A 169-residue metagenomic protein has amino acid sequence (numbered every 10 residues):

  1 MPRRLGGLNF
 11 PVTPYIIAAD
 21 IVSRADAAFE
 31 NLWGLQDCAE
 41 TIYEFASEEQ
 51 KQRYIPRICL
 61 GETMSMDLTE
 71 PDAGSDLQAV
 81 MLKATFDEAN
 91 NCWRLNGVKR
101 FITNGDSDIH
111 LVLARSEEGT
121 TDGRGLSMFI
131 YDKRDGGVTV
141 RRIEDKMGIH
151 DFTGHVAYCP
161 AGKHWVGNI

Functional and structural regions predicted by a protein language model:
M1, D67-A89, R94, V98-R100 (+1 more regions): Flexible, glycine/threonine-enriched loop-and-boundary segments that flank and lead into catalytic domains of large
M1-P56, L60, I102-G105: Internal helix-loop-helix
P2, A18, S47, M66 (+4 more regions): Buried hydrophobic positions in well-ordered alpha/beta secondary-structure cores of metabolic enzymes
G34-L35, A46-L82, N91: Internal maturation/activation junctions in enzymes
D72-S75, F101-N104, T120, K146-T153: Short Gly/Pro-enriched turn/cap motifs at secondary-structure boundaries
A79-F86, A114, A157-A161: Short beta-strand elements
C92-V138: A short core secondary-structure module
R134-R141, K146, T153-I169: A glycine-rich, basic-preceded beta-loop-alpha segment at the flavin cofactor/substrate interface of flavin-utilizing
